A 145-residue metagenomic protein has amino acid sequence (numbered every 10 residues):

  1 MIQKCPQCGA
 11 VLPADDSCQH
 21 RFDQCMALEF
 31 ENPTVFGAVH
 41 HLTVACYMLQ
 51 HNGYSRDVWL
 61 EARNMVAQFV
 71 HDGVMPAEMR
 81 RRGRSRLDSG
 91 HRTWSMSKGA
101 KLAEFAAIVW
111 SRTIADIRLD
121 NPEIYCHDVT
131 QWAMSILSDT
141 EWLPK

Functional and structural regions predicted by a protein language model:
M1-K145: Intrinsically disordered, low-complexity linkers and terminal regions that flank or interleave Cys/His-based
